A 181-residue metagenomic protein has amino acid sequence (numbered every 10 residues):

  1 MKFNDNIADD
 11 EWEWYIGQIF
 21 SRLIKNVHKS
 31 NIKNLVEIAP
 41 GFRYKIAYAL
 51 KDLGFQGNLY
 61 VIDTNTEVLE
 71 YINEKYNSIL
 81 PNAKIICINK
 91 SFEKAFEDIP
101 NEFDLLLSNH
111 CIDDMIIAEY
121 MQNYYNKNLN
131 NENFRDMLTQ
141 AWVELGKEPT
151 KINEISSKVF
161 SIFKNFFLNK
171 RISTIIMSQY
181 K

Functional and structural regions predicted by a protein language model:
M1-S30: Class I SAM-dependent methyltransferase Rossmann-like catalytic core, especially the SAM/SAH-binding loop
N31-R43: Conserved class I S-adenosyl-L-methionine
F42-Q56: Conserved SAM-binding loop of SAM-dependent methyltransferases across substrates and taxa, primarily the Class I
G57-D63: Conserved SAM-binding motif I beta-strand of class I
N65-E67: Conserved SAM/SAH-binding beta-strand->alpha-helix loop
N73-I99: S-adenosyl-L-methionine
E93, F103-E154: A short SAM/SAH-binding and catalytic strip from SAM-dependent methyltransferases
I152-K181: Conserved Class I SAM-dependent methyltransferase catalytic core
